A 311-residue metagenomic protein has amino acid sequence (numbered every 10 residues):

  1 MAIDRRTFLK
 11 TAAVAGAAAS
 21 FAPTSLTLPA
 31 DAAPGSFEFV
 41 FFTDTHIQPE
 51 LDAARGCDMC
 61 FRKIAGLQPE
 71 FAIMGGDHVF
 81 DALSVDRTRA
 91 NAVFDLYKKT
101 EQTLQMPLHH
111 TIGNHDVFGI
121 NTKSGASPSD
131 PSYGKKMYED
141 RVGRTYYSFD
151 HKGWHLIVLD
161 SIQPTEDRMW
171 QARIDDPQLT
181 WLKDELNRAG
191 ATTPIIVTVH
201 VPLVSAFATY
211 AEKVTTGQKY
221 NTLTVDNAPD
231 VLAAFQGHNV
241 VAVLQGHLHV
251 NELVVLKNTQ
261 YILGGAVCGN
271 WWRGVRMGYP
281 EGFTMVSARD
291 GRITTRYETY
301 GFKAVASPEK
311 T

Functional and structural regions predicted by a protein language model:
M1-G16: N-terminal secretory signal peptides and thylakoid transit peptides that target proteins across membranes
L26-N91: N-terminal active-site segment of His-dependent metallophosphoesterases
A33, T284-T311: A short C-terminal boundary segment appended to hydrolase-like catalytic domains
F39-F41, A72-M74, H110, V197 (+1 more regions): Residue-level marker for buried hydrophobic side chains located in beta-strands that build the well-ordered beta-sheet
D44, G76-D77, G113-N114, H200 (+1 more regions): Active-site glycine-centered loops adjacent to acidic/histidine catalytic or metal-binding residues that shape
V79, A189-F207: Short acidic, glycine-rich surface-loop motifs adjacent to enzyme active sites
S84-P194, Q218-N221, N227-A242, V254-R289 (+1 more regions): Extended active-site neighborhood of metal-dependent phosphoesterases/phosphodiesterases
T165, L203-G217: Active-site His/acidic residue clusters
